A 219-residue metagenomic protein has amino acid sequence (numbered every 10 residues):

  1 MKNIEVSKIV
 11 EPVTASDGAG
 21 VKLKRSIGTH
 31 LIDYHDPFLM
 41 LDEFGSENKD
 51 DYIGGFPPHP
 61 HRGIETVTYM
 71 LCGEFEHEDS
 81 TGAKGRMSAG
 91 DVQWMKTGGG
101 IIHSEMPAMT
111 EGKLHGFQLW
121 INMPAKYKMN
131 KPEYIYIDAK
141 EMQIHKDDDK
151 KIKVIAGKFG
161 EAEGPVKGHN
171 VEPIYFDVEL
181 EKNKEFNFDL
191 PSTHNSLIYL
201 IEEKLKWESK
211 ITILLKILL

Functional and structural regions predicted by a protein language model:
M1-R25: Hydrophobic alpha-helical membrane-insertion signals
S16-L71, M142-N187: A short glycine-rich, His/Asp/Glu-containing loop-to-beta-strand
G54-F56, T81-A83, S104-M109: Catalytic micro-motifs at enzyme active sites that drive phosphoryl/nucleotidyl and oxygen chemistry
P60-F75, W120-P124, Y175-E181, T193-W207: Short, conserved beta-strand element in jelly-roll/cupin
E78-K96, E185, L190-P191, S196-Y199 (+1 more regions): Short acidic-glycine-tyrosine-enriched beta hairpin
G85, D91-Q93, H103, H115-F117 (+5 more regions): Generic beta-strand structural signal
G98-Y127: Ligand-binding loop in jelly-roll beta-barrel domains
M123-K150: Long amphipathic alpha-helical segments that form oligomerization/scaffold cores
